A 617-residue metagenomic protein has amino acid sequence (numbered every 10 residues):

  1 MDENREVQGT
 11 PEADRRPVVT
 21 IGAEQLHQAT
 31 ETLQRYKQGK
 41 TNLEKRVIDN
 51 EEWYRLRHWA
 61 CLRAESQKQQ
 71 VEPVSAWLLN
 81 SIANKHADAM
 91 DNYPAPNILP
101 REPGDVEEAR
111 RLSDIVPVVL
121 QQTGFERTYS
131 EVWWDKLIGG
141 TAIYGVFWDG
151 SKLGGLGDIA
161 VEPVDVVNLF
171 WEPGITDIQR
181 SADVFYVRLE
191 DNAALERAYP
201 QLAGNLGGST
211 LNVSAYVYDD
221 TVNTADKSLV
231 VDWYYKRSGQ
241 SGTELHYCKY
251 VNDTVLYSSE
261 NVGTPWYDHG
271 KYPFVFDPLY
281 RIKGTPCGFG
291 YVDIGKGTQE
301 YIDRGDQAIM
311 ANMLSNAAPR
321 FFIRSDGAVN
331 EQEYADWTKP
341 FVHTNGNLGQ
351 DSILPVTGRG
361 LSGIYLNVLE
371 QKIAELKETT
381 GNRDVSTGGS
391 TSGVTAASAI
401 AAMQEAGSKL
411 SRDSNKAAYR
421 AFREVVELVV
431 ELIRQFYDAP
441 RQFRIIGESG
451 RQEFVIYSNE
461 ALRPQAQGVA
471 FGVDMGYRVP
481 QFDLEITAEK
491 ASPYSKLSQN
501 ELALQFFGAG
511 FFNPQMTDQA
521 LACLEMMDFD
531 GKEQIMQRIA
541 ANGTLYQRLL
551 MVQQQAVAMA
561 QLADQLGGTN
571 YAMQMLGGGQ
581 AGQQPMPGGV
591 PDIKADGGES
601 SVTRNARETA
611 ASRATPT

Functional and structural regions predicted by a protein language model:
M1-P11, E107-Q307: Extended, regular secondary-structure scaffolds
M1-Q70, K136, Y144, S151-G154 (+9 more regions): C-terminal anchoring/interaction modules
P73, K85-L112: Nucleic acid-processing catalytic cores of prokaryotic defense/repair systems
S81-I82, A142: Small-residue-rich
